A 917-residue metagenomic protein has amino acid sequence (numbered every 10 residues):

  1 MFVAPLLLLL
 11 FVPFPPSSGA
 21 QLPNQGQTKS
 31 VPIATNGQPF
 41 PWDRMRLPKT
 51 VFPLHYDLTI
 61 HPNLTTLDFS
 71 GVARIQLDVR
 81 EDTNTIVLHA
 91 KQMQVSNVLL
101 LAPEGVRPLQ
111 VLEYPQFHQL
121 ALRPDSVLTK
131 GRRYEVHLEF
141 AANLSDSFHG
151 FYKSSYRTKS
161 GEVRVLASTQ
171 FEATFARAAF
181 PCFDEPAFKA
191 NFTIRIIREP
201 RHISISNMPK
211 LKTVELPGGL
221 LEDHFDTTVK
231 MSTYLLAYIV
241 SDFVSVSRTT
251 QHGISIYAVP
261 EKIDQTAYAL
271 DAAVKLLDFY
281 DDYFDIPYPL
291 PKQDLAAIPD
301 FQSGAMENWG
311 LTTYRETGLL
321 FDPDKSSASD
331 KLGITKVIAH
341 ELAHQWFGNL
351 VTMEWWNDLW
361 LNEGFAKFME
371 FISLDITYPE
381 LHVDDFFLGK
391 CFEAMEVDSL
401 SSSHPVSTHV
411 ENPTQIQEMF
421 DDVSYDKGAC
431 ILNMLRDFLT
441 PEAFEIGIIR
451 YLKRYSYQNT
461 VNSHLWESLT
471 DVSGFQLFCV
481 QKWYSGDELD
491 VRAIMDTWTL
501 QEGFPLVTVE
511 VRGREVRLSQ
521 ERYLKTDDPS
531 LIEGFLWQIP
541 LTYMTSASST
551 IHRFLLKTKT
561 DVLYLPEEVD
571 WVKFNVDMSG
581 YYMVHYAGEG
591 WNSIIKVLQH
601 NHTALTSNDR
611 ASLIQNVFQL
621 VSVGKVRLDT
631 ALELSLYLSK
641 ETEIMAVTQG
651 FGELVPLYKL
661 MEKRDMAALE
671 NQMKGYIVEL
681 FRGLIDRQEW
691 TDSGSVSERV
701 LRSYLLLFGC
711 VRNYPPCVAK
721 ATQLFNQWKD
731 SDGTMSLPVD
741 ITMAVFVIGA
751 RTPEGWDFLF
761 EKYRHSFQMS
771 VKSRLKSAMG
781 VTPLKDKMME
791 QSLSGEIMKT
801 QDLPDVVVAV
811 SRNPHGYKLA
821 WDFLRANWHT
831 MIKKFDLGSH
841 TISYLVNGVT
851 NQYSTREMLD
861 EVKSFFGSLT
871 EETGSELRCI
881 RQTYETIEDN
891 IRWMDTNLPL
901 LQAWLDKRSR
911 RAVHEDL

Functional and structural regions predicted by a protein language model:
F2-V72, P103-G105, S160-L166, P186: N-terminal, polar/Ser/Thr-rich
L22, M93-T158, F180, T560-P566: A surface-exposed beta-strand-loop module
T59-H61, I75, L109-V111, R123-V127 (+2 more regions): Beta-strand-rich interaction surfaces with strong enrichment in secreted/lumenal proteins
Q76, E139-V246, S607-I614: Extended, low-hydrophobicity, Ser/Thr/Pro/Gly-biased non-transmembrane segments
Q76-Q94, R195-E199, K525-L541: Surface-exposed beta-strand/loop patches in extracellular or lumenal glycoproteins
Q94-P103, D487-R492, T497, E502-N575: Beta-strand-rich binding/interaction modules
H118-L120, L166, F225, S255-D528 (+5 more regions): Hydrophobic alpha-helical and helix-loop surface patches within well-folded domains that function as non-catalytic
K390-E393, S399, G428, E445 (+4 more regions): Long, ordered, helix-rich scaffold segments
